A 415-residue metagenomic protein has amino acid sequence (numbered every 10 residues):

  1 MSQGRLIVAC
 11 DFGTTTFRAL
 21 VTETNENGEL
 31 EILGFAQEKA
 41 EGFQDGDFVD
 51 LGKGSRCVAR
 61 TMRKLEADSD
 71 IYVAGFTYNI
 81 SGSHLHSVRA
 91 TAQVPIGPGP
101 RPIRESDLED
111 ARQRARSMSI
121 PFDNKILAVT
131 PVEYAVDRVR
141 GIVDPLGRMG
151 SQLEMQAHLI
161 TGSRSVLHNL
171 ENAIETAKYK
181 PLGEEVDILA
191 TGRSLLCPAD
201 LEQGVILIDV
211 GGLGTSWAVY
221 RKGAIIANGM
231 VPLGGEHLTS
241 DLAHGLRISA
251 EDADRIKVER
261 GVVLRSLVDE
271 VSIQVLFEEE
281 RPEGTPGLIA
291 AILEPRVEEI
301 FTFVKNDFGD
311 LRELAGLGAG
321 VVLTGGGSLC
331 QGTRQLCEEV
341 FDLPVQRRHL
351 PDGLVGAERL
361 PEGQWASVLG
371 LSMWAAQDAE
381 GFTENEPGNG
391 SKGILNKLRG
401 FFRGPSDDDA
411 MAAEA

Functional and structural regions predicted by a protein language model:
M1-T16, L20-I206, I225, G235 (+4 more regions): Nucleotide/phosphate-binding catalytic cleft detector across ATP-hydrolyzing and phosphate-transferring enzymes
D11, E175, D209, E299 (+1 more regions): Extended, folded domain segments that form the structural surfaces/walls around functional sites
T15, G162, G261-L264, G316-V340: Glycine-rich phosphate-binding loops at beta-strand->alpha-helix junctions
F17, G192-R193, V210-A218, C330-Q331: Short glycine/serine/threonine-rich phosphate/pyrophosphate-binding segments that cradle anionic phosphate groups
R101-E109, V340-V368: Conserved phosphate-binding/catalytic loops in two-lobed NTP-binding clefts
Q203-G245: Glycine-rich phosphate-binding loop of actin/hexokinase-like ATP-binding domains
I226-A227, S240, T285-L288, A319 (+2 more regions): Short beta-alpha connecting loops at secondary-structure transitions that line or flank enzyme active sites
V304, L323, L371: Hydrophobic, well-ordered secondary-structure elements that form the walls of internal hydrophobic environments
